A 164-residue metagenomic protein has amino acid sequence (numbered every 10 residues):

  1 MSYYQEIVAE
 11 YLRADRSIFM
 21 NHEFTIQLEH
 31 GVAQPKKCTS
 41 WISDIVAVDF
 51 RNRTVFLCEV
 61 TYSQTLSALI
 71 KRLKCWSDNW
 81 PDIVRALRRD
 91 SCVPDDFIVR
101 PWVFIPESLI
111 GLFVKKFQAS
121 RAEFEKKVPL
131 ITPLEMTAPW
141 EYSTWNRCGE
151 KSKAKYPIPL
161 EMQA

Functional and structural regions predicted by a protein language model:
M1-S43, A47-A164: Intrinsically disordered, low-complexity Ser/Thr/Pro/Gly-rich regulatory segments
